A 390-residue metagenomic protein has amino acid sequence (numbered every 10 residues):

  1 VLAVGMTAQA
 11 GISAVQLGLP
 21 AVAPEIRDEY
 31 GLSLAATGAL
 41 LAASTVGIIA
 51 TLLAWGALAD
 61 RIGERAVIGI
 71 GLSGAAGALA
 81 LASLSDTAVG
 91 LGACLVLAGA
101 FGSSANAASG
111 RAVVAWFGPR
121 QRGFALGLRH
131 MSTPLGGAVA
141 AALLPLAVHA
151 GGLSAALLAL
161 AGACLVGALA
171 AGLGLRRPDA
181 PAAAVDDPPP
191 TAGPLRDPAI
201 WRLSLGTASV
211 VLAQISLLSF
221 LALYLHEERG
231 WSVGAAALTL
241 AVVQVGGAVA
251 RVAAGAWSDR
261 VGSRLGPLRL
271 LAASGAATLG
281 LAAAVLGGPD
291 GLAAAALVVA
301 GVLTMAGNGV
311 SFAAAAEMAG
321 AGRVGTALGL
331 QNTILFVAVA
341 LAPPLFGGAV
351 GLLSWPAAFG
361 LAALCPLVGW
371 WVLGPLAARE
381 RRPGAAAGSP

Functional and structural regions predicted by a protein language model:
L19-P20, I200-Q244, A248: Extracytoplasmic gate region of multi-pass secondary transporters
A50-D86: Conserved MFS/SLC helix-loop-helix module at the cytosolic interface between two early adjacent transmembrane helices
T51-G63, R251-S263, V350: Helix-to-loop junctions at the C-terminal end of transmembrane segments in multipass secondary transporters
R61-G71, R260-A273: Cytoplasmic membrane-interface "Motif A"-like loop-to-helix N-cap segments of 12-TM Major Facilitator Superfamily
C94-T133: Cytoplasmic helix-loop-helix junction between adjacent transmembrane helices in 12-TM secondary transporters
R129-R176: Helix-loop-helix hairpin linking two adjacent transmembrane segments in secondary transporters
L265-S311: C-terminal transmembrane helical hairpin of 12-TM major facilitator-type secondary transporters
A321-L352: A late C-terminal transmembrane helix in Major Facilitator Superfamily
